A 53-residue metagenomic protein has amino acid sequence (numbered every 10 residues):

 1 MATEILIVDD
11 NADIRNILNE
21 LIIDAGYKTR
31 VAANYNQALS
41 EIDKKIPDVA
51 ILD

Functional and structural regions predicted by a protein language model:
A2: Phosphate-coordination loops involved in phosphoryl transfer and adenosine-cofactor binding
L6, V31-V49: Acidic, metal-coordinating helix/loop segments flanking the phosphotransfer/catalytic sites of two-component signaling
D9: Conserved acidic carboxylate
A12-R30: Two-component/phosphorelay signaling modules centered on CheY-like receiver
D53: Active-site residues of response regulator receiver
